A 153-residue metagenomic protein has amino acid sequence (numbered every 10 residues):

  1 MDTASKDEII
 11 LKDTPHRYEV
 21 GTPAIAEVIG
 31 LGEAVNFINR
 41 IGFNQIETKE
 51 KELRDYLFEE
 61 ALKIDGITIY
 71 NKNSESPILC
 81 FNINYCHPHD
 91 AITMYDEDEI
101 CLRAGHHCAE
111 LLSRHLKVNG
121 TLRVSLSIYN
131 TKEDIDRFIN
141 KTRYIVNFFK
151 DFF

Functional and structural regions predicted by a protein language model:
M1-F153: Pyridoxal 5′-phosphate
